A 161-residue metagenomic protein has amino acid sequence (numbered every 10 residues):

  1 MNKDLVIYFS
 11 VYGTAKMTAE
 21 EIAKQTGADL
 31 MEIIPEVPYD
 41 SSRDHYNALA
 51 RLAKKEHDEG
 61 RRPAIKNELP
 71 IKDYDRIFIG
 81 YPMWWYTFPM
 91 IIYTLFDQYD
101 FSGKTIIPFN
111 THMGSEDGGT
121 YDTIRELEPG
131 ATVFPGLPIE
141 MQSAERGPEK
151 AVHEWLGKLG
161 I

Functional and structural regions predicted by a protein language model:
M1-I79, Y86-F88, Y93, D97 (+1 more regions): N-terminal beta1-alpha1-beta2 submodule of the flavodoxin-like/Rossmannoid cofactor-binding fold
V6, I79, P108-N110, P135: Structural beta-sheet core signal
E32-I34, N110, L137-P138: Residue-level recognition of beta-strand->loop/alpha-helix junctions
Y39-R43, G118, S143-R146: Short, charged, surface-exposed secondary-structure boundary motifs
I71-K72, D97-G103, E126-P129: Short, conserved loop/helix-junction motifs that constitute active-site signature segments in enzyme catalytic cores
N110-S115, M141: Short beta-alpha junction loops
G114-L127: Glycine-rich, charge-decorated loop segments at or immediately adjacent to ligand/cofactor-binding or catalytic sites
T132-I161: Glycine-rich phosphate/pyrophosphate-binding loop and the adjoining helix
